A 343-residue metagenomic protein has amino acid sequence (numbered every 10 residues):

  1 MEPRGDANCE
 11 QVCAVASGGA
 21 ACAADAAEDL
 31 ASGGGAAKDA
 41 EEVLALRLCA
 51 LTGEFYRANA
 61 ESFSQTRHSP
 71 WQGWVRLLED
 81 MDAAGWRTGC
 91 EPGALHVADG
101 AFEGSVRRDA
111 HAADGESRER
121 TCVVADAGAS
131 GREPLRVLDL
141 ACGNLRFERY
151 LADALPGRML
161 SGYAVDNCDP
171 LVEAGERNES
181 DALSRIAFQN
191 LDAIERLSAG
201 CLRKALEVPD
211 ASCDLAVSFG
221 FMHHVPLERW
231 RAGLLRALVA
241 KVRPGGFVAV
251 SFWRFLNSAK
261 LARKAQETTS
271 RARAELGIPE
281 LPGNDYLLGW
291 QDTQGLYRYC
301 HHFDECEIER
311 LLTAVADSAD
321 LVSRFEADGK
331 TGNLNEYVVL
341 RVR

Functional and structural regions predicted by a protein language model:
E2-P3, C9, C13, D29 (+7 more regions): Class I (Rossmann-like) S-adenosyl-L-methionine-dependent methyltransferase catalytic domain, capturing the SAM-binding
A16-L30: Low-complexity, intrinsically disordered regulatory regions enriched for serine/threonine and glutamine/asparagine
A24, A112-G115: Long, intrinsically disordered, low-complexity tracts enriched in Ser/Thr with interspersed Pro and often acidic
V217: A conserved beta-strand element that flanks and buttresses the S-adenosyl-L-methionine
G220-H224: Short catalytic micro-motifs in class I SAM-dependent methyltransferases
V225-A237: A short, conserved alpha-helix within the catalytic core of class I
A237-P244: Conserved helix-to-beta-strand junction in the class I
